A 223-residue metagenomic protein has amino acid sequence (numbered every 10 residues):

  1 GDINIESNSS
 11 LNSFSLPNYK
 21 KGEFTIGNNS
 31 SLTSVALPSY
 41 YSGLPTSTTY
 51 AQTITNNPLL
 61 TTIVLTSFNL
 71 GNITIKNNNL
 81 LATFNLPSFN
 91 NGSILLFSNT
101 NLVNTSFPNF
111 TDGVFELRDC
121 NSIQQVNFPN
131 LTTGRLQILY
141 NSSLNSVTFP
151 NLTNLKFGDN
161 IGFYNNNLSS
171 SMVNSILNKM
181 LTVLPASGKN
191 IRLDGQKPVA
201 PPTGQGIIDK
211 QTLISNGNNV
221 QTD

Functional and structural regions predicted by a protein language model:
G1-S10, N18-S31, Y41-L59, N69-L70 (+7 more regions): Concave beta-strand-loop units of leucine-rich repeat
F14, V35, I63, T83-F84 (+7 more regions): Canonical leucine-rich repeat
L65, L177, K210-Q211: Short amphipathic alpha-helical segments and helix-helix/interface helices
N167-S171, G204: Short, well-ordered coil↔helix boundary/capping segments
A200-D223: Extracellular/surface-exposed low-complexity segments
